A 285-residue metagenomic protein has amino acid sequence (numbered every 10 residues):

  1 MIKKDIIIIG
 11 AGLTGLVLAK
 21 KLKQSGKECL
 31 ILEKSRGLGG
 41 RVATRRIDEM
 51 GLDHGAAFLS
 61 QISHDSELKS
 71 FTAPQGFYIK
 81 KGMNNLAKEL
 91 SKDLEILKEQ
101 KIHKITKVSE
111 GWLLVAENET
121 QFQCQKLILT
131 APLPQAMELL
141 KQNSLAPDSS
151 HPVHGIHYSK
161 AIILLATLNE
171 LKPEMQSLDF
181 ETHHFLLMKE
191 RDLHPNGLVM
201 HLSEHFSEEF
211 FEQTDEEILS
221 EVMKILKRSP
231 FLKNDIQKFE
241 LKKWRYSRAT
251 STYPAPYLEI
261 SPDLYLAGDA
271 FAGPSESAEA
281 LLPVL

Functional and structural regions predicted by a protein language model:
M1-T14: Beta1/beta-strand and adjacent pyrophosphate-binding region of the FAD-binding site in flavoprotein oxidoreductases
I2-K4, E117-K126: Core beta-strand elements of the Rossmann-like FAD/NAD(P) dinucleotide-binding domain in flavoenzyme oxidoreductases
I7-I9, K20-I47: Glycine-rich FAD pyrophosphate-binding loop
V17, G37, H54, P195-L285: Conserved flavin/dinucleotide-binding core of flavoenzymes
K34-Y78: Glycine-rich active-site loop/strand segments that organize a redox cofactor
G39, Q121-Q176, L232-N234: Central helical "cap/lid" subdomain
F58-D65, A73-S91, E212-I218: Short beta-strand to alpha-helix junction loop
K98-L113: A conserved short coil-to-beta-strand element within the FAD-binding core of flavoproteins
